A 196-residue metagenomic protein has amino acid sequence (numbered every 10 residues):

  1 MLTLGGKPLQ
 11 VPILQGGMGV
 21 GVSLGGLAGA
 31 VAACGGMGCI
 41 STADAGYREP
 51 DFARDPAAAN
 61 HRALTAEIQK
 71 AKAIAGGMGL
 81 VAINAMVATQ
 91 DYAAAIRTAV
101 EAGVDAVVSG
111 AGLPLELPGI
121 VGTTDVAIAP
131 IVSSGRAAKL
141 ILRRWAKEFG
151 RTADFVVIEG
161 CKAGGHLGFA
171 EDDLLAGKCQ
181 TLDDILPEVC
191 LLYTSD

Functional and structural regions predicted by a protein language model:
M1-C190: Active-site entrance/lid segments in N-terminal catalytic domains of soluble metabolic enzymes
Y193-D196: Conserved small/polar residues in nucleotide/adenosyl-binding loops
